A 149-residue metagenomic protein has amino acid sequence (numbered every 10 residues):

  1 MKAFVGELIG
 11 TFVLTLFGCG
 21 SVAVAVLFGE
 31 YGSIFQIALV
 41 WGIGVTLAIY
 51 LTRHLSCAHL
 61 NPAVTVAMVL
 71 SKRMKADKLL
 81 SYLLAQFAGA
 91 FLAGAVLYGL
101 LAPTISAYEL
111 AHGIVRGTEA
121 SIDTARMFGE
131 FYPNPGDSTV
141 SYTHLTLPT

Functional and structural regions predicted by a protein language model:
M1-L145: Membrane-interface helix-loop junctions and terminal tails of multi-pass membrane proteins
